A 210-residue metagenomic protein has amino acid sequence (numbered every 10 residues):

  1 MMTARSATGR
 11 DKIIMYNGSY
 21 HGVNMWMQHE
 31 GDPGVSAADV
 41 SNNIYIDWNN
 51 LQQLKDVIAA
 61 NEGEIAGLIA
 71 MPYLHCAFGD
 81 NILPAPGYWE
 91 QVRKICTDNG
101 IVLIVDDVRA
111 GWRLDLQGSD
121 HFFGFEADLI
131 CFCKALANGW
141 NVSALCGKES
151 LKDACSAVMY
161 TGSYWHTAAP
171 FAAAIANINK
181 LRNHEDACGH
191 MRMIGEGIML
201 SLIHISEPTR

Functional and structural regions predicted by a protein language model:
M1-A70, L74-C76, G87, E196: PLP-dependent aspartate aminotransferase-fold enzymes
M1-T3, N24-H29, G79-I82, R113-G118 (+2 more regions): Short acidic, glycine/serine/threonine-rich loops at helix termini
N81-D115: Catalytic PLP-binding core of fold-type I/II PLP enzymes
A110-L116, K134-L136, R210: Claisen-condensing/thiolase-fold acyl-transfer catalytic domains that form or cleave C-C bonds in fatty acid
F123-C155, H166-A173: Active-site PLP attachment segment
I178-L200: Structural signature of PLP-dependent enzymes
S201-T209: Residue-level detector of conserved catalytic or cofactor/ligand-binding positions in enzyme active sites
